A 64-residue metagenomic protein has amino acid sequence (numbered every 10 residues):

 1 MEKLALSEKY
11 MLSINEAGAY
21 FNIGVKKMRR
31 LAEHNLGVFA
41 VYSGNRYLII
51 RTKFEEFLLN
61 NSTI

Functional and structural regions predicted by a protein language model:
M1, N60-I64: Short intrinsically disordered terminal tails
E2-K27: Polyanion-binding surface elements
S13, I50-R51: Helix N-cap / beta->alpha transition motif
A19-L48, E55-E56, S62: Major-groove DNA-recognition helix of helix-turn-helix-type DNA-binding domains
